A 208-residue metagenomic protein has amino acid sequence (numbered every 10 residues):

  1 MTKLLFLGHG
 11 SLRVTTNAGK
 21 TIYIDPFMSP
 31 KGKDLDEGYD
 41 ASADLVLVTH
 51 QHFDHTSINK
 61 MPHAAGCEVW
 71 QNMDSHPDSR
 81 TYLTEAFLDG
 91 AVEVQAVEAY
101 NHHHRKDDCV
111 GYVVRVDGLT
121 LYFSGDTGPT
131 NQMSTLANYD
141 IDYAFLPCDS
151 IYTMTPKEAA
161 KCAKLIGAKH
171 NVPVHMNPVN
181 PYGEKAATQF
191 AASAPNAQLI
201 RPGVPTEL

Functional and structural regions predicted by a protein language model:
M1-K3, T15-I22, E85-Q95, R115-L121 (+1 more regions): Beta-strand-turn-beta hairpins that frame and shape the catalytic cleft of phosphate-ester-processing enzymes
L4-L5, S79-G90, K106, T135-A137 (+1 more regions): Binuclear metal-ion centers of metallo-dependent hydrolases, dominated by the metallo-beta-lactamase
S11-L47, Q51, S57-K60, H102-K106 (+1 more regions): Pre-active-site segment of Zn-dependent metallo-hydrolases
K20, A64-V69, I166-H170, P195: A short helix->loop->beta-strand "cap" motif at the edges of active sites that frequently abuts
Y23-P26, S42-I58, E68-M73, Y122-G125 (+3 more regions): Active-site neighborhood of phospho(di)ester-bond hydrolases with catalytic His/Asp-centered motifs
S29-G32, Q51-S57, H76-D78, E85-F87 (+5 more regions): Active-site environment of divalent metal-dependent phosphoester hydrolases
K33-L88, V92-Q95: Active-site HxH/HxHxD metal-binding segment of metal-dependent hydrolases
Y100-L165: Active-site-proximal loop/helix segments of hydrolase catalytic cores
